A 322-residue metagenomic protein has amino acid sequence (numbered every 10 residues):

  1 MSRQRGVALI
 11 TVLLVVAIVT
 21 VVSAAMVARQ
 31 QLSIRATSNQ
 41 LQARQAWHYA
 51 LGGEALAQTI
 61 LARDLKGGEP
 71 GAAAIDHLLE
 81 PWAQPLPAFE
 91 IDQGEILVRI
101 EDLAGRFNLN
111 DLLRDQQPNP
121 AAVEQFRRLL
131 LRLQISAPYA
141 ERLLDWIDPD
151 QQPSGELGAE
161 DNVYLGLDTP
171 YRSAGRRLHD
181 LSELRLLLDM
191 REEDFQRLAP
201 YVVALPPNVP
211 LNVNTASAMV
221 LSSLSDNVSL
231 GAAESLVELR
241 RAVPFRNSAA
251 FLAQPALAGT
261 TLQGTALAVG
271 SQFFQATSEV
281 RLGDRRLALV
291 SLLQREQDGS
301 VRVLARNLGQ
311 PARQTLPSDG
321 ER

Functional and structural regions predicted by a protein language model:
S2-R322: Compositionally biased linear targeting/interaction segments
